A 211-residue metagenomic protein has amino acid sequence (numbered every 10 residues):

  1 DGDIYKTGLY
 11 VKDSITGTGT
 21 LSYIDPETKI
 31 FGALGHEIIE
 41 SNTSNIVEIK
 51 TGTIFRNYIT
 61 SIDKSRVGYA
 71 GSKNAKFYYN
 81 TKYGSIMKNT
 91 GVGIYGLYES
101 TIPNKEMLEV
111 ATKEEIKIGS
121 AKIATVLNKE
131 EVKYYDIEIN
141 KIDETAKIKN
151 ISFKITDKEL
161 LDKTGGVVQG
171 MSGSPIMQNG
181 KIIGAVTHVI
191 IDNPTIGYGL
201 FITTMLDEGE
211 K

Functional and structural regions predicted by a protein language model:
D1-K211: C-terminal recognition in membrane/secretory proteostasis and scaffolding
